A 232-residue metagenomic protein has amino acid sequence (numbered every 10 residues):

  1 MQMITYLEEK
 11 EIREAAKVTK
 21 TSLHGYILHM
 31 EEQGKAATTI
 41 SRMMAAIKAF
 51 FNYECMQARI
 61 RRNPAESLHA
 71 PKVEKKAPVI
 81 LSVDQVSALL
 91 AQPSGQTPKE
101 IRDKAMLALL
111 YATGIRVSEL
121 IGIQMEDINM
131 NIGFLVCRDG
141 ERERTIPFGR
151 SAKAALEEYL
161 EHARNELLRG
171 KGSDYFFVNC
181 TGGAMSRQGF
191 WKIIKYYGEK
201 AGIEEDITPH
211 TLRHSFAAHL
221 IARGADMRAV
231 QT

Functional and structural regions predicted by a protein language model:
M1-T232: Conserved catalytic core of the tyrosine transesterase superfamily
